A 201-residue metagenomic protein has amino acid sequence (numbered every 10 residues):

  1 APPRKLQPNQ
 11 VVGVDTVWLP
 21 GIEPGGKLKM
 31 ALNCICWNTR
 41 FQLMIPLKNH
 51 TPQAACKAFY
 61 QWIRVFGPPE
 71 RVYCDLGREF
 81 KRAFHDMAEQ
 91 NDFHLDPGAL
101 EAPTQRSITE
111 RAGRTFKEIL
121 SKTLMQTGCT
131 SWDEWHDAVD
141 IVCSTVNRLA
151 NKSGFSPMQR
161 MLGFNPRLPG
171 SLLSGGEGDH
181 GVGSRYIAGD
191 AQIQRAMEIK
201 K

Functional and structural regions predicted by a protein language model:
A1-A31: Mobile-element integrase/transposase regions, centering on the N-terminal DNA-binding/Zn-coordinating module
V12, M30-N33, M44-I45, S144 (+1 more regions): Conserved, well-structured core segments
K27, M44-F66, R78: Active-site beta-loop-alpha junctions of metal-dependent nucleic acid enzymes, especially the RNase H-like/DDE
N38-F41: Short, glycine-anchored, charge-dense loop/turn motifs used at functional sites
R64-P68, Q90-N91: Secondary-structure transition/capping motifs at alpha-helix termini and the adjoining loop/turn into the next element
R71-D75: Short glycine-rich phosphate-binding loop at a beta-alpha junction
E79-F84: Extracytoplasmic/secreted cell-surface and envelope-processing proteins
H85-K201: Domain-scale segment recognizer with a strong primary affinity for retroviral/LTR-retrotransposon integrase
